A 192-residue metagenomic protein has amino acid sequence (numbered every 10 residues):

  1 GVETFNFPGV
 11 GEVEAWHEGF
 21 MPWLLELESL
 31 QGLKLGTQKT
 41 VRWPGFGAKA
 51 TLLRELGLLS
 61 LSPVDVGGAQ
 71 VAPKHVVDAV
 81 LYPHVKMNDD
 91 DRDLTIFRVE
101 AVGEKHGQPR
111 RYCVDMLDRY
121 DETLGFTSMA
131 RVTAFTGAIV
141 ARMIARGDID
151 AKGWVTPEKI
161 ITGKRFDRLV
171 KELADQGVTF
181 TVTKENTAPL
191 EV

Functional and structural regions predicted by a protein language model:
G1-V192: C-terminal catalytic/substrate-binding lobe primarily of soluble NAD(P)-dependent oxidoreductases
